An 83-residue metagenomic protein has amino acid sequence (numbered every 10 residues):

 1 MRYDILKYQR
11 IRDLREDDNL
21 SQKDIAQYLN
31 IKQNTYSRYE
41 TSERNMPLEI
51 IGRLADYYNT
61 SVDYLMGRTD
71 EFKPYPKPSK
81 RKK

Functional and structural regions predicted by a protein language model:
M1, M66-K83: Short, charged recognition helix plus adjacent turn of helix-turn-helix-like nucleic-acid-binding domains
M1-D17: A short, Lys/Arg-rich alpha-helix, primarily the initiator
R10, S21, P47-I50, S61: Residues that mark the N-terminal boundary/hinge immediately upstream of a DNA-recognition element
E16, Q27, D56: Alpha-helical residues within the helix-turn-helix
N19-R38: Short alpha-helical DNA-recognition segment
N30, E49-Y64: DNA major-groove recognition helix of helix-turn-helix/homeodomain DNA-binding modules
